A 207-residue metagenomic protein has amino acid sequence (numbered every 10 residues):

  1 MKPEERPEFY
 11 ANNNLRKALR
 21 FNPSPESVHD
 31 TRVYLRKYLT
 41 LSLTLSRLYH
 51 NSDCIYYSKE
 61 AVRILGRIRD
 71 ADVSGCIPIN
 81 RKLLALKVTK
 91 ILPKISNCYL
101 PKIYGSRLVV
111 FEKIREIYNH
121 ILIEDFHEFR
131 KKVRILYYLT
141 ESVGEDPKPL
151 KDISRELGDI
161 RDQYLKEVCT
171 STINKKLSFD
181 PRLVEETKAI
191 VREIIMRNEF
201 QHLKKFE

Functional and structural regions predicted by a protein language model:
M1-E207: Function-determining surface determinants
